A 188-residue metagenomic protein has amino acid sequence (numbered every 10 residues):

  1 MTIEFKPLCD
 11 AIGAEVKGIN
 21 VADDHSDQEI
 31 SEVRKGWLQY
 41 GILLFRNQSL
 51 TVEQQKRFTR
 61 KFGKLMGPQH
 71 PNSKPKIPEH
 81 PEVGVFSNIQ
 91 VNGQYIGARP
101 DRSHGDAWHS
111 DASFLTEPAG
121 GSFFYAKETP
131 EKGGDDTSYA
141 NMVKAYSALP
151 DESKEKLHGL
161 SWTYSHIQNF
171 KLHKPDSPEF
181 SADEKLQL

Functional and structural regions predicted by a protein language model:
T2-L188: Non-heme Fe(II) oxygenase catalytic core, chiefly the N-lobe of the double-stranded beta-helix
